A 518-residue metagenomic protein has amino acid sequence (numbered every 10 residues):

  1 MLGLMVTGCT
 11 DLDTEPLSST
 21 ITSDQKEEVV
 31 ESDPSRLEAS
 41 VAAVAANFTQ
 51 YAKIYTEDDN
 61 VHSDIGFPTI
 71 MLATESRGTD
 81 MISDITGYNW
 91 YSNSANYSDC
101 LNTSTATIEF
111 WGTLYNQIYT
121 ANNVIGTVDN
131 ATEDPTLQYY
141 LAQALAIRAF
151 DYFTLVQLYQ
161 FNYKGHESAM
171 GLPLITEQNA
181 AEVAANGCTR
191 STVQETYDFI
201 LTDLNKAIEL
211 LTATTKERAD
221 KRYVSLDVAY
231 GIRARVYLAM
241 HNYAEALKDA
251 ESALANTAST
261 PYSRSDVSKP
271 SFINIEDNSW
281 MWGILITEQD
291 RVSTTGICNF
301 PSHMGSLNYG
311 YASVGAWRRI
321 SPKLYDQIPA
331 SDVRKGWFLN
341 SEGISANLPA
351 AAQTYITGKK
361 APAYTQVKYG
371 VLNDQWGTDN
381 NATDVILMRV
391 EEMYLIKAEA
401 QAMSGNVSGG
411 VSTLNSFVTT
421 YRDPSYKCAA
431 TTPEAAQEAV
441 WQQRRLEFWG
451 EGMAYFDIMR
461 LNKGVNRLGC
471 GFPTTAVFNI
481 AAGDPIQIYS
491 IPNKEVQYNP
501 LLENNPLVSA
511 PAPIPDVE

Functional and structural regions predicted by a protein language model:
C9-T69, M304, G315-A316, L324-P329 (+5 more regions): Membrane-proximal, proline-rich intrinsically disordered regions
S18-D24, D59-I70, Y159-S168, L172 (+2 more regions): Short, surface-exposed recognition loops and adjoining beta-strand edges that mediate ligand/DNA contacts, enriched
S83-Y159, S191, I208-K216, N380-V385 (+1 more regions): Conserved, well-structured interaction surfaces
I328-V390: Flexible, polar/acidic helix-loop-strand segments at domain edges
